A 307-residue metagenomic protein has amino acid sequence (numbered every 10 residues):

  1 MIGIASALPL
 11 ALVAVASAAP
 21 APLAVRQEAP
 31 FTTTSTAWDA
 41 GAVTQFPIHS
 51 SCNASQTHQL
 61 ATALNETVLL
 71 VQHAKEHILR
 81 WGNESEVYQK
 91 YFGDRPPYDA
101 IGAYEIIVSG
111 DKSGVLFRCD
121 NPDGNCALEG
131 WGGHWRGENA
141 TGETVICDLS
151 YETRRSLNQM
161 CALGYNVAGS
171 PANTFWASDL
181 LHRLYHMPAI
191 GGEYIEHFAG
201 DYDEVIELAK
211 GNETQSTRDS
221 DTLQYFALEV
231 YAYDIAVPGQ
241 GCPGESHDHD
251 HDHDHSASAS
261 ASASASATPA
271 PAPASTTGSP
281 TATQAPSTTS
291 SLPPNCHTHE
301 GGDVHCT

Functional and structural regions predicted by a protein language model:
I2-A19: Cleavable N-terminal signal peptides of Sec/SRP-targeted secreted and luminal proteins
L12-A14, I146, H182: Short low-polarity hydrophobic stretches
S17-T174, M187-T307: Predominantly extracellular/secreted Zn2+-dependent metalloproteases
L180-P188: Active-site His/Glu-centered metal-binding helix of metallohydrolases
